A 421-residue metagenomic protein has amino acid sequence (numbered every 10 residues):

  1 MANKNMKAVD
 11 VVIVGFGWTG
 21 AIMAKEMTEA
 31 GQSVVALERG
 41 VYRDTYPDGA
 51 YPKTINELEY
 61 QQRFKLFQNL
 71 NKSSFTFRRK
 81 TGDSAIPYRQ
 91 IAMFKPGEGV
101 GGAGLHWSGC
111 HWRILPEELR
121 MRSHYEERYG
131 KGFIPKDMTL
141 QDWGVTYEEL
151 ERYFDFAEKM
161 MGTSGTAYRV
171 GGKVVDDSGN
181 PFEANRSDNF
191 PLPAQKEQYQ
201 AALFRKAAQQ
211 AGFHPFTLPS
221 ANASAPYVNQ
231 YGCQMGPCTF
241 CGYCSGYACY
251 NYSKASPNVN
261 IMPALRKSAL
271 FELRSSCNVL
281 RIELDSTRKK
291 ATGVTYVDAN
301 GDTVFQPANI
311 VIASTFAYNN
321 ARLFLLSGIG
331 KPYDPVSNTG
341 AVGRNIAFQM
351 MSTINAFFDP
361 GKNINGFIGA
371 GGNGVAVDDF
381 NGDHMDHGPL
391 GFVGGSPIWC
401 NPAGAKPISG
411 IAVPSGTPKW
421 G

Functional and structural regions predicted by a protein language model:
M1-A8: A short, basic/flexible loop-to-alpha-helix module at the beginning of a structural domain
V9-A36: N-terminal Rossmann-like FAD-binding beta1-loop-alpha1 element of flavoenzymes
G15-G17, G101, T315-A317: A short acidic Gly-Thr/Ser loop motif
A21, C233, A370-G371: Aromatic-residue-lined binding/catalytic grooves and analogous aromatic/hydrophobic interfacial grooves in multimeric
E26-E29, S33, G40-E57, K267-S268 (+3 more regions): Glycine-rich loop(s) and the adjacent beta-strand/alpha-helix scaffold that form part
A30-Q32, R39-E118, T146-F156, A202-R205 (+1 more regions): N-terminal FAD cofactor-binding segment of flavoenzymes
Y60-Q62, S74, I86-M93, E118 (+2 more regions): Conserved redox-cofactor binding core of oxidoreductases
R79-P96, V100-W107, R113-I114, E118-R122 (+3 more regions): FAD cofactor-binding and catalytic pocket of flavoenzymes
